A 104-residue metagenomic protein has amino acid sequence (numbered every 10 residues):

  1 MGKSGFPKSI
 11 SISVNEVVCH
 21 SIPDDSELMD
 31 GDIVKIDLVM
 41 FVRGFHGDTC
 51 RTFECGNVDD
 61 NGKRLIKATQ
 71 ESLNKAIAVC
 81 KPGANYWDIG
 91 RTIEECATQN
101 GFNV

Functional and structural regions predicted by a protein language model:
M1-V104: Active-site neighborhoods and metal-handling regions in enzymes and metal-associated proteins
